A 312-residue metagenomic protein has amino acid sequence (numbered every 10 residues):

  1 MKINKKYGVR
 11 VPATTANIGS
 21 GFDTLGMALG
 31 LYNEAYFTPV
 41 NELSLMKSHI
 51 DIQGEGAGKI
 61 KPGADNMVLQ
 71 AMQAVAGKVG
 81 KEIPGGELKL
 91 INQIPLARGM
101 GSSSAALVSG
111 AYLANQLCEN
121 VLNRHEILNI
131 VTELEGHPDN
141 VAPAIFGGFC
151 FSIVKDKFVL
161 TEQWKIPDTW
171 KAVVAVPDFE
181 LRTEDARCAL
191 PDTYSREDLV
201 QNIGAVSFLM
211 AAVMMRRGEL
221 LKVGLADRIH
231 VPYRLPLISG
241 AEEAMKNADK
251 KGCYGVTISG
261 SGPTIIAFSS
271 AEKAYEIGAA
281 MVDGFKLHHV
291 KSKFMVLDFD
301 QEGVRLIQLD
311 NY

Functional and structural regions predicted by a protein language model:
M1-I3, N17, G26-L29, G80-E82 (+7 more regions): Solvent-exposed alpha-helices and their adjacent loops that cap or buttress functional pockets in soluble metabolic
M1-R98, N120-L122, Q301-E302, N311-Y312: ATP-binding N-lobe of GHMP and related small-molecule kinases
A13, L31, G148, V176-L181 (+3 more regions): Glycine-rich beta-alpha junction loops
L31, M100-N123, I145-G147, K155: DPxDG-like acidic metal-binding loop motif
R124-D168, P236, V256-I258: Alpha/beta catalytic cores of group-transfer enzymes, especially the acyltransferase/condensing modules of polyketide
V154, P177, A267-A271: Short beta-strand-to-loop capping motifs
V174-P236: Active-site rim beta-loop-alpha module in soluble metabolic enzymes
V213-Y312: Glycine-rich, charge-dense phosphate/pyrophosphate-binding loop(s) and the adjacent flexible "lid"/catalytic subdomain
